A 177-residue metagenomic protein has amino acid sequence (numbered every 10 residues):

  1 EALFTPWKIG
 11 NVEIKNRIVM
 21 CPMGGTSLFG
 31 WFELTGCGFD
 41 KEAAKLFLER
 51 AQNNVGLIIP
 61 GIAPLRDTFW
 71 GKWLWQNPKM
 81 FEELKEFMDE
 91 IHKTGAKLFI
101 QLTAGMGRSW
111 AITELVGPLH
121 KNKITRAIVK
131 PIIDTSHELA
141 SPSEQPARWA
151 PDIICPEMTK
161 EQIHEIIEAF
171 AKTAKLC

Functional and structural regions predicted by a protein language model:
E1-E114, C155, I166, A174: N-terminal capping/small domains of soluble enzymes
H92, K97, T103-L176: Non-globular sequence segments
